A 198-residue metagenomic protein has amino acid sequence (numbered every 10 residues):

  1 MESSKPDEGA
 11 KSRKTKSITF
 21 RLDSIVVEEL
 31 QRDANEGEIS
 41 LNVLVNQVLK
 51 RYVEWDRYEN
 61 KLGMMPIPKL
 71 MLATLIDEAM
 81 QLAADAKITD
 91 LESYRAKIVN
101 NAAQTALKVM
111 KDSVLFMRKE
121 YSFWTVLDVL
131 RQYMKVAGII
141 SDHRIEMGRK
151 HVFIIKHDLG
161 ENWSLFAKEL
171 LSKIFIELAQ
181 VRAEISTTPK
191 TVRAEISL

Functional and structural regions predicted by a protein language model:
M1-I25, Q31-N35: Short Lys/Arg-rich basic patches
I39-L62: Short, basic amphipathic alpha-helical segments that act as recognition/interaction helices in nucleic-acid-binding
N60-D77: Surface-exposed beta-loop interaction hotspot
M80-F153: An N-terminal amphipathic alpha-helical segment
I140-T188: Short, hydrophobic/π-rich interface segment
T187-L198: C-terminal edge-of-domain segments
